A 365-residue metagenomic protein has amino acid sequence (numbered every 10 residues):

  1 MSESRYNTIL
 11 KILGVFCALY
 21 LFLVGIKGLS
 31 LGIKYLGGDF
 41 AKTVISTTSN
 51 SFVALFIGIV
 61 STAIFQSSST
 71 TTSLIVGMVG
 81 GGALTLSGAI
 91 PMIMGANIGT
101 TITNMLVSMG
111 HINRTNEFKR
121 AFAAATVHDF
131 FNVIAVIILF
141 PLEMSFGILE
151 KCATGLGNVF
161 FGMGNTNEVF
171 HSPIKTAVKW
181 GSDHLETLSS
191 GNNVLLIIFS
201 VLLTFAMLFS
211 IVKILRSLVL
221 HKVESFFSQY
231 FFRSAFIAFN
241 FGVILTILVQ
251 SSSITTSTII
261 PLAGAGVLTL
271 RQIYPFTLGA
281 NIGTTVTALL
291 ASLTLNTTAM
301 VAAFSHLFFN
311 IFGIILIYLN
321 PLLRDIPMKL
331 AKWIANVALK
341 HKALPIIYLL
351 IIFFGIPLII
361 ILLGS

Functional and structural regions predicted by a protein language model:
S2-L55, I59, W180-N240: Helix-loop-helix hairpins and the membrane-proximal interhelical loops of multi-pass alpha-helical transport proteins
E3-N7, K11, D39, T43-N50 (+10 more regions): Membrane-helix interfacial "entry" motifs
V15, L19, S46, N50 (+14 more regions): Alpha-helical transmembrane segments of multi-pass membrane proteins, especially transporters and channels
V15, L19-L31, A54-A63, S67-L74 (+14 more regions): Transmembrane alpha-helical segments of multi-pass membrane transport proteins and ion-pumping complexes
Y20-V24, L106-K119, A123-S172, L195 (+2 more regions): Juxtamembrane and boundary regions of transmembrane helices in multi-pass small-molecule transporters and channels
Y35-G38, I75-M78, M109-A123, V212-E224 (+2 more regions): Juxtamembrane helix-loop transition segments at the membrane interface in multi-pass membrane proteins
T62-N97, G110-I112, N158-V159, G164 (+1 more regions): Membrane-interfacial helix-loop connectors
H171-D183: Solenoidal tandem-repeat scaffolds enriched in leucines and small polar residues
